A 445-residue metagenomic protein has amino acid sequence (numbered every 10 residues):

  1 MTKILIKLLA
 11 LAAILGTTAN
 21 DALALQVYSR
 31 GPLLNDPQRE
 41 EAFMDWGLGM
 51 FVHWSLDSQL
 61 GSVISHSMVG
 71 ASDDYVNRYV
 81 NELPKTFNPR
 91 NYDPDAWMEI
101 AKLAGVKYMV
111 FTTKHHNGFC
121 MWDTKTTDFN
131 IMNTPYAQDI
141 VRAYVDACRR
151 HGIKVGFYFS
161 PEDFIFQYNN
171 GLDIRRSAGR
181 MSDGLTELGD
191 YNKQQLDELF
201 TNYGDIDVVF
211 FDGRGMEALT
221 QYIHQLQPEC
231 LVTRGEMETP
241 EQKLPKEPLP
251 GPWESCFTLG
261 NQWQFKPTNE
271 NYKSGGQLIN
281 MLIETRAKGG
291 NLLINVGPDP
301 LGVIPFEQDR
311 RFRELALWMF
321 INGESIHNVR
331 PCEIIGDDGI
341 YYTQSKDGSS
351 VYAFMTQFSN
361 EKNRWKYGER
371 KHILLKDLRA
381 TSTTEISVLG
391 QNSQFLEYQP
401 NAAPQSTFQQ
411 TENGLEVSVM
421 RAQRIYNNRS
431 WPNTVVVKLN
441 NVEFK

Functional and structural regions predicted by a protein language model:
T2-L11: Sec-dependent signal peptide recognition, specifically the positively charged N-region followed immediately by
L11-A12, A22-L23: Cleavable N-terminal signal peptides
L25-K445: Mature catalytic domains of secreted/periplasmic carbohydrate-active enzymes
